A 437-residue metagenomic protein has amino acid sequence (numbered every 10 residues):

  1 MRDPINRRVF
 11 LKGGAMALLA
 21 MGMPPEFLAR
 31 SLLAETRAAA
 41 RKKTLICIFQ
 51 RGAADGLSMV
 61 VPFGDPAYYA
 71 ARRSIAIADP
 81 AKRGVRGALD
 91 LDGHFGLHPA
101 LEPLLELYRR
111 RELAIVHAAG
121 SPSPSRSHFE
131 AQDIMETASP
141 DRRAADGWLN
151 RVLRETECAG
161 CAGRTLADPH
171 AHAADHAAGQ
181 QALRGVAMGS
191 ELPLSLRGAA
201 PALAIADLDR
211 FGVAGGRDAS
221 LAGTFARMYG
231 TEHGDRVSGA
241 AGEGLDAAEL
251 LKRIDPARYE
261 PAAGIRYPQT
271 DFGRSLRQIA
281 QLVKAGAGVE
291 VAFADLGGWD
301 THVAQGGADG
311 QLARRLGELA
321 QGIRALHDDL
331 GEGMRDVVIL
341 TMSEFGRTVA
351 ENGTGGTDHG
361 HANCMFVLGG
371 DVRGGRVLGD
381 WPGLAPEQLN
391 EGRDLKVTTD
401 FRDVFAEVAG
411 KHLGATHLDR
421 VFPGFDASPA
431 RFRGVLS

Functional and structural regions predicted by a protein language model:
M1-E332, C364-V367, R376-S437: Feature for exported/extracytoplasmic and membrane-associated proteins, marking the mature portion
I323, H327-T354: Metal-dependent active-site segment of extracytoplasmic phospho-/sulfohydrolases and closely related
F345-R376: Histidine-centered active-site microenvironments of extracellular/periplasmic hydrolases and transferases
